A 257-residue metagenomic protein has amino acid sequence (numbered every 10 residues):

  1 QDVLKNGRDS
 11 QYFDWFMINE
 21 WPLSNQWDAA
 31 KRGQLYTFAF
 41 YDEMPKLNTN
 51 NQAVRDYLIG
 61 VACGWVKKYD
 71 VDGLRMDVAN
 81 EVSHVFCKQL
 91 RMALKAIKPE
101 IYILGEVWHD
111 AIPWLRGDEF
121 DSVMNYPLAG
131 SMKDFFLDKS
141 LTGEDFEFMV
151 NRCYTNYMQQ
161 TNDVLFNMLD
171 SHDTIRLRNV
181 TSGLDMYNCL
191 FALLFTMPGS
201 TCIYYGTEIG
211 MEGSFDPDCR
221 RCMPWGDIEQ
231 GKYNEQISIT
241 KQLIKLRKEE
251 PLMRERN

Functional and structural regions predicted by a protein language model:
Q1-C63, K68, L90, A96: Substrate-binding/active-site clefts of carbohydrate-active enzymes
D2-G7, C63, K67, D77-Q160 (+2 more regions): Active-site-proximal helices and loops of the catalytic beta/alpha 8
Y12, L23, E43, A111 (+9 more regions): Glycine-rich, flexible loop/turn motifs
F40-R55, D72-E81, M132-L141, S171-G183 (+1 more regions): The substrate-binding groove and active-site-proximal loops of carbohydrate-active enzymes, especially glycoside
R55-L58, C87, Y187, Q236: Aromatic/hydrophobic pocket-lining residues that form the small-molecule binding cavity in soluble enzyme cores
A62, C153-R256: Active-site-proximal substrate-binding groove within the catalytic cores of carbohydrate-active enzymes
Y69-D70, M168: Short loop/turn motifs at secondary-structure junctions
D70-G73, K98-I101, P198-C202: Loop/turn elements at helix/coil->beta-strand transitions in domains of secreted/extracellular proteins
